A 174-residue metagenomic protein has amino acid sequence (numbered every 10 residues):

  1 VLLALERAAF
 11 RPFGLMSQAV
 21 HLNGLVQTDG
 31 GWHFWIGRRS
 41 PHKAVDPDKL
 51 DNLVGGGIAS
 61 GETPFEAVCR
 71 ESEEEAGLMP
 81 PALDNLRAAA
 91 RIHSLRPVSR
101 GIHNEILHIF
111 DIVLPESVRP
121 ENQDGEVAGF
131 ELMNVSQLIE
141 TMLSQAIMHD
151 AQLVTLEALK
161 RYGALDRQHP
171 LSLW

Functional and structural regions predicted by a protein language model:
V1-K49, G56-V118, V135-S136, T141-I147 (+1 more regions): N-terminal leader/linker segments that precede catalytic domains of diphosphate-processing enzymes
E121-E126: Short glycine-enriched loop/turn motifs at secondary-structure junctions
L132: Short aromatic/basic micro-patch
